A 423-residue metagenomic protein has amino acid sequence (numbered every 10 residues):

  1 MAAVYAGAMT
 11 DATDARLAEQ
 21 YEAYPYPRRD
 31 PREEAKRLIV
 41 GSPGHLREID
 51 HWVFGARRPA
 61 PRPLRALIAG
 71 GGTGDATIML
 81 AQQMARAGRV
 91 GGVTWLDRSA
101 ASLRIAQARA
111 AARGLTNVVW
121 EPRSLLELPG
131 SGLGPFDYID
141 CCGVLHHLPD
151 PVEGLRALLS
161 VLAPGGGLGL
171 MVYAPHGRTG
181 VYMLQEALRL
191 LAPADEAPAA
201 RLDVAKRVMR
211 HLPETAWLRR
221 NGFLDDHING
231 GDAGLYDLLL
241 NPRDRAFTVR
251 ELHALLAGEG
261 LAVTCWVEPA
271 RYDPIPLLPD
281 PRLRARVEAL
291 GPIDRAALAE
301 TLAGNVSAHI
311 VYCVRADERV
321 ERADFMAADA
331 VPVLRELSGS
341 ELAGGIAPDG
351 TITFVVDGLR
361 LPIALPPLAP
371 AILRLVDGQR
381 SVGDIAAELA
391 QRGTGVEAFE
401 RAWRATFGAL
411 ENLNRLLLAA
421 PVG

Functional and structural regions predicted by a protein language model:
A23-L64, M79, Q83: Conserved alpha-helix/loop element of class I SAM-dependent methyltransferases that forms part of the SAM/SAH-binding
T73-R89: Conserved SAM-binding loop of SAM-dependent methyltransferases across substrates and taxa, primarily the Class I
G114-E127: Conserved SAM-binding strand-loop segment of SAM-dependent methyltransferases
P129-I139: A short acidic, Gly/Pro-enriched loop at the edge of an enzyme's catalytic core that lines a small-molecule cofactor
D137-P151, L168, A174: A short SAM/SAH-binding and catalytic strip from SAM-dependent methyltransferases
V152-P164: A short glycine-rich, Lys/Arg-flanked "PGG" loop and its adjoining helix->strand segment in the class I
G167-R220: Conserved class I S-adenosyl-L-methionine
P274-V314, G358-G423: Long, charge-rich, low-complexity alpha-helical segments
